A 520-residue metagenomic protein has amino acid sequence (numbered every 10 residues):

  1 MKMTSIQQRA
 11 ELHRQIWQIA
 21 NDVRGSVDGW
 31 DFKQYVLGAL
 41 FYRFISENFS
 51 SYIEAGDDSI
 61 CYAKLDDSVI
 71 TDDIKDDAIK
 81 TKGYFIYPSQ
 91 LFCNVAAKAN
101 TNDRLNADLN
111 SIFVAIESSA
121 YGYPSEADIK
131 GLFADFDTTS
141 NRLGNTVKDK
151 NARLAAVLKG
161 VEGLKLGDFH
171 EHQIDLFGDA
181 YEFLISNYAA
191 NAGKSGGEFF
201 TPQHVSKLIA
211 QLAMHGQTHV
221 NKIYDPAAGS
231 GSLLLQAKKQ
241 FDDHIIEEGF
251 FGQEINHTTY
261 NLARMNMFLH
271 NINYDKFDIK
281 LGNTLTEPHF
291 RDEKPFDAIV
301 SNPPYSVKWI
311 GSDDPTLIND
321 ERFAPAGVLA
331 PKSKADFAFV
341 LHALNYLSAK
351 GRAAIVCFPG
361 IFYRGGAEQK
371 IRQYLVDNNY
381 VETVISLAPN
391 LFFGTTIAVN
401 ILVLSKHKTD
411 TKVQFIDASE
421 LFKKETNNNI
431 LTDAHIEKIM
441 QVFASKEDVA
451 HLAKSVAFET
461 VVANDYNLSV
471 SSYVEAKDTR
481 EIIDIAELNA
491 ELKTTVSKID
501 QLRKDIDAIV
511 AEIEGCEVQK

Functional and structural regions predicted by a protein language model:
M1-L208, L212-A213, Q217, D275-T284 (+3 more regions): Non-catalytic, mostly N-terminal accessory regions of nucleic-acid modification and defense proteins
K2, Q7, E287, E293-K520: A conserved structural/catalytic subdomain of Rossmann-like adenosyl-cofactor enzymes
V36, F177, V220, E247 (+3 more regions): A structure-centric signal for secondary-structure junctions around beta-strands
H170, D242-D243, L269, F392 (+1 more regions): Generic marker of residues within folded, mature protein domains
L176, I223, S333: Glycine-rich, flexible loop segments associated with nucleotide phosphate handling
S195-S301, S306-K308, D313-L317, R322-G327 (+3 more regions): Conserved S-adenosyl-L-methionine
